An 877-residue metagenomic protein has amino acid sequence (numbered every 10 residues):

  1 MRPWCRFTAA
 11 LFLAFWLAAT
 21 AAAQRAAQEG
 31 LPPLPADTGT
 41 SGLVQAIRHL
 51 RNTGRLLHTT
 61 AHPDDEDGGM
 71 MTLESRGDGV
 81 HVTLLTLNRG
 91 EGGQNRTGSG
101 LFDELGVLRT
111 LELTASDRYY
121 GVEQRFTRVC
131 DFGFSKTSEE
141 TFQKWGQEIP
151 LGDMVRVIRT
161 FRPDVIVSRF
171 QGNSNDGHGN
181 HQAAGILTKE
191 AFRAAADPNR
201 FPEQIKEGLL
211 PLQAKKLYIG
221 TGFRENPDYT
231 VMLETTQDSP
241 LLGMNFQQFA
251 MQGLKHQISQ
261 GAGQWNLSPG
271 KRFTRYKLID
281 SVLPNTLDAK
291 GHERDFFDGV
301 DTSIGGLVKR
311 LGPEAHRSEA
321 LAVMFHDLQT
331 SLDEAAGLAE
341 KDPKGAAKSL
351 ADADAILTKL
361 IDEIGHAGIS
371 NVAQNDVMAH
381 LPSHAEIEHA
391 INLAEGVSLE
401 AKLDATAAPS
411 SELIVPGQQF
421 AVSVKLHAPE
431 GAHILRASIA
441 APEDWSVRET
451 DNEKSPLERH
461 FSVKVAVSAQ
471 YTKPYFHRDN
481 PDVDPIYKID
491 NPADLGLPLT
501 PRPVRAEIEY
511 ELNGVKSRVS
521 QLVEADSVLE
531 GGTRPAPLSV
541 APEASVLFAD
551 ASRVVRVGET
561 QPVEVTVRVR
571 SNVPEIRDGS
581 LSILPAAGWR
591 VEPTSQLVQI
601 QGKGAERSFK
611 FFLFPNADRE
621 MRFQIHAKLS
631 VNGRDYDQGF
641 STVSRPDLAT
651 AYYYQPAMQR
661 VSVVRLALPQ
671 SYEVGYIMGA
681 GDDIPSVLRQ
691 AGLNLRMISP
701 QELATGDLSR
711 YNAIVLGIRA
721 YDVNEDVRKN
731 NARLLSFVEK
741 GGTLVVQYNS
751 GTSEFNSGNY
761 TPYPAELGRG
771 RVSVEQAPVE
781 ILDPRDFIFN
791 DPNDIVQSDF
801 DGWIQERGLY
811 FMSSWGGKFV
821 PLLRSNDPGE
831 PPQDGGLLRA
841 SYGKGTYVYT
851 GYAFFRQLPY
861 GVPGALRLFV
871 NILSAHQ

Functional and structural regions predicted by a protein language model:
M1-A9: Bacterial N-terminal signal peptides that target proteins for export
T8-A19: Bacterial N-terminal signal peptides
Q24-T160, Q182, I186-R193, D197: Active-site rim/loop-helix segments in enzyme catalytic domains that contact anionic ligands
G42, A194-E395, E400: The feature marks non-catalytic terminal segments
L403-Q670: Long beta-sheet-rich domains in secretory-pathway and surface-associated proteins
D635-G717, R856, S874-Q877: Aromatic-Pro/Gly-enriched surface loop or interdomain linker that acts as a lid/target-recognition segment
R719-D801: A glycine-rich, often tryptophan-bearing local segment used as a flexible ligand/cofactor-contacting loop or short
R771-G861: Catalytic beta-strand/loop cores that center a nucleophilic Ser/Cys/Thr and support acyl-enzyme chemistry
